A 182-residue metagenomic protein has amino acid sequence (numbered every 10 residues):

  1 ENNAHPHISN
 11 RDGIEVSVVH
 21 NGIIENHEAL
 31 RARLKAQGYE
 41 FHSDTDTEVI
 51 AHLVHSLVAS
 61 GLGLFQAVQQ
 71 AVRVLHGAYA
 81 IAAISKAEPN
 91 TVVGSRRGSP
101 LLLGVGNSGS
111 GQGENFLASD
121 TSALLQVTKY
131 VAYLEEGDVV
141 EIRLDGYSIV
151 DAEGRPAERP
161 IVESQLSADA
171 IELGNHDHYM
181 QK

Functional and structural regions predicted by a protein language model:
E1-K182: Conserved short alpha-helical segments that host acidic/polar catalytic motifs at enzyme active sites
